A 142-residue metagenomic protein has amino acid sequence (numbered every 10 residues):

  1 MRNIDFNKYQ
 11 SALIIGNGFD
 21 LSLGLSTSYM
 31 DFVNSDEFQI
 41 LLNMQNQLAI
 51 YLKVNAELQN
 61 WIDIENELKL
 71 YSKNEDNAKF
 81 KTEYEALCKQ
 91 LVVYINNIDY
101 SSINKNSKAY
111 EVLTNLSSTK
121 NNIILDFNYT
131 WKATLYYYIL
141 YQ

Functional and structural regions predicted by a protein language model:
R2-A12, N17-Q142: Conserved catalytic-core helix/loop/strand module for nucleotide-ribose chemistry
